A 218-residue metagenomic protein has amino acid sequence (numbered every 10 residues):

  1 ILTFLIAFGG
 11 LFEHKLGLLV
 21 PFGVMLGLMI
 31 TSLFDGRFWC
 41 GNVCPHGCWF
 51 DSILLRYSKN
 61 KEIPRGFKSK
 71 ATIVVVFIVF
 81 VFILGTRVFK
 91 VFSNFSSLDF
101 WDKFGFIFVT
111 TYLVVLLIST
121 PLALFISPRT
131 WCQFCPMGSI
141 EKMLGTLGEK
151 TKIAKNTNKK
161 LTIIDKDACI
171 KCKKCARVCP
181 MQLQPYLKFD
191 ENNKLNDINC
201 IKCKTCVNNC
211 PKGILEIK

Functional and structural regions predicted by a protein language model:
I1-N193, I198-K218: Non-ligating segments of multi-cofactor redox enzymes
